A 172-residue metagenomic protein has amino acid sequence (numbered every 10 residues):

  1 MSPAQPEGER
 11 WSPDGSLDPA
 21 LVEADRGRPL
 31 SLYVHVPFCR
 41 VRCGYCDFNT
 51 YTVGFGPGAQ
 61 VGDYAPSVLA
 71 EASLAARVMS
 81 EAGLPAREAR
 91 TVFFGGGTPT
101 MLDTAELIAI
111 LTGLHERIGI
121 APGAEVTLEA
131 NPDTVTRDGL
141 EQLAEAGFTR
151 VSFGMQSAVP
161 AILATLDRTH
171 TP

Functional and structural regions predicted by a protein language model:
M1-Y33, A82-A86: N-terminal [4Fe-4S]-dependent radical SAM core
P6-G8, P13, C46, A70 (+1 more regions): Intrinsic disorder/low-complexity signal
S12, P37-V41, F148: N-proximal short alpha-helices
R28-L32, R42, R90, A124: A generic secondary-structure signal marking the coil-to-beta-strand transition
Y33-H35, G95-G96: Residues at the beta-strand->loop junction immediately N-terminal to the Walker
H35-T50: Local cysteine-cluster metal-coordination motifs and their immediate loop/turn environment, predominantly Fe-S cluster
T50-P172: Conserved non-cysteine loop/helix-boundary elements of the Radical SAM core domain that shape
